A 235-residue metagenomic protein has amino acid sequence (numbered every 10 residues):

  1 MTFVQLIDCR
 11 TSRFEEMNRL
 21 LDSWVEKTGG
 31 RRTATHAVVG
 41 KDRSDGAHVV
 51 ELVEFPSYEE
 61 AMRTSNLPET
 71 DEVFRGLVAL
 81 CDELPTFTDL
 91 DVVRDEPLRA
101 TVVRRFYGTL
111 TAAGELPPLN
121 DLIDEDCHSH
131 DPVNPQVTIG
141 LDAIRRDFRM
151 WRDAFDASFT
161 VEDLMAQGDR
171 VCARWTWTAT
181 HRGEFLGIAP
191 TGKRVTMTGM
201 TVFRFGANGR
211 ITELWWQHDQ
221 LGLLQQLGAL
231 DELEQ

Functional and structural regions predicted by a protein language model:
T2-R10: Short glycine-/aliphatic-rich beta-strand segments at the starts of folded cytosolic domains
Q5, F14, D22-G29, T35 (+3 more regions): C-terminal and inter-domain tail/linker signature
C9-S12, F55-Y58: Structural beta->alpha junctions
M17-R19, R63-T64: Solvent-exposed, non-transmembrane alpha-helical starts
R31-R32, L67, D71: Acidic-histidine catalytic/liganding microenvironments
S57-L67: Short amphipathic alpha-helices within nucleic acid-binding modules
